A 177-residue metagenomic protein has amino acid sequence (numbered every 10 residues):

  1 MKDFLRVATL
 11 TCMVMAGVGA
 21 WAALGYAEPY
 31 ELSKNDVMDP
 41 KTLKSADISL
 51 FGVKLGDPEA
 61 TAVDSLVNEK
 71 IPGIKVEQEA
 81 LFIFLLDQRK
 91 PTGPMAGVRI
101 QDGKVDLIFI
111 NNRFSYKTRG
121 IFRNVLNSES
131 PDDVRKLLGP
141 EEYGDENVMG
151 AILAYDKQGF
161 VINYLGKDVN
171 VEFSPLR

Functional and structural regions predicted by a protein language model:
M1-C12: Bacterial N-terminal signal peptides that target proteins for export
A8-L10, K41, A60, P91: Intrinsically disordered/low-complexity terminal segments and short unstructured peptides
M15-L24: C-terminal segment of classical bacterial N-terminal signal peptides
L24, L32-N35, D39: Amphipathic/hydrophobic helical signal segments and adjacent flexible N-terminal regions that mediate secretion
Y26-L32, S49, D57-K104, G120 (+1 more regions): A cross-family detector of function-defining hotspots
D39-I48, I108-G120: Acidic/histidine-rich, surface-exposed loop or edge segments in extracytoplasmic proteins
